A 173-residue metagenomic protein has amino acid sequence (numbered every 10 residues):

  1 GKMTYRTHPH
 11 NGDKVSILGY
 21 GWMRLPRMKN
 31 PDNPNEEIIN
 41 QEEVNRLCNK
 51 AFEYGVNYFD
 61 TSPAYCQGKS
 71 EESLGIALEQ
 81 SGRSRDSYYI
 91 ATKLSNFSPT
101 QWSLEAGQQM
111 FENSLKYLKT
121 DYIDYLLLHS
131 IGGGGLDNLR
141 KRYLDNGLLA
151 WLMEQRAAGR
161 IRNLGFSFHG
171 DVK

Functional and structural regions predicted by a protein language model:
G1-Y88, A150-W151, A157: N-terminal binding-site loop/beta-alpha segment at the start of enzyme catalytic domains that lines or forms
R6, G21, I90, I123-L126 (+1 more regions): Compositionally biased, intrinsically disordered low-complexity regions enriched in proline and serine
M23-L25, S62-A64, K93-F97, L128-I131 (+1 more regions): Active-site beta-loop-alpha junctions enriched in small/polar residues
K29-P31, E36, Q101-K173: Glycine/proline-rich, positively charged, aromatic-decorated active-site loop/lid region on the catalytic face
A77, A91-T92, L144, G170: Residue-level signal for alpha-helical context at structural boundaries
S81-L104, H129-G132: Structural motif corresponding to the early beta-alpha repeats
